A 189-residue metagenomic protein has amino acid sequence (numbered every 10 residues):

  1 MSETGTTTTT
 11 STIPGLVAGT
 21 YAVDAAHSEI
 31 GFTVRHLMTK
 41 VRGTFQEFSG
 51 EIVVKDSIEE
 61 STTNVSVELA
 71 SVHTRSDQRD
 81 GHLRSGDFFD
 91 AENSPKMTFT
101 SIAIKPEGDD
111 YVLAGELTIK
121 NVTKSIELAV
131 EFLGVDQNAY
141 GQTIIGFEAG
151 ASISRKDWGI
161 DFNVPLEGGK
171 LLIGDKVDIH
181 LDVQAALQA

Functional and structural regions predicted by a protein language model:
M1-A189: Low-complexity, acidic/polar, glycine-enriched regions of mature
